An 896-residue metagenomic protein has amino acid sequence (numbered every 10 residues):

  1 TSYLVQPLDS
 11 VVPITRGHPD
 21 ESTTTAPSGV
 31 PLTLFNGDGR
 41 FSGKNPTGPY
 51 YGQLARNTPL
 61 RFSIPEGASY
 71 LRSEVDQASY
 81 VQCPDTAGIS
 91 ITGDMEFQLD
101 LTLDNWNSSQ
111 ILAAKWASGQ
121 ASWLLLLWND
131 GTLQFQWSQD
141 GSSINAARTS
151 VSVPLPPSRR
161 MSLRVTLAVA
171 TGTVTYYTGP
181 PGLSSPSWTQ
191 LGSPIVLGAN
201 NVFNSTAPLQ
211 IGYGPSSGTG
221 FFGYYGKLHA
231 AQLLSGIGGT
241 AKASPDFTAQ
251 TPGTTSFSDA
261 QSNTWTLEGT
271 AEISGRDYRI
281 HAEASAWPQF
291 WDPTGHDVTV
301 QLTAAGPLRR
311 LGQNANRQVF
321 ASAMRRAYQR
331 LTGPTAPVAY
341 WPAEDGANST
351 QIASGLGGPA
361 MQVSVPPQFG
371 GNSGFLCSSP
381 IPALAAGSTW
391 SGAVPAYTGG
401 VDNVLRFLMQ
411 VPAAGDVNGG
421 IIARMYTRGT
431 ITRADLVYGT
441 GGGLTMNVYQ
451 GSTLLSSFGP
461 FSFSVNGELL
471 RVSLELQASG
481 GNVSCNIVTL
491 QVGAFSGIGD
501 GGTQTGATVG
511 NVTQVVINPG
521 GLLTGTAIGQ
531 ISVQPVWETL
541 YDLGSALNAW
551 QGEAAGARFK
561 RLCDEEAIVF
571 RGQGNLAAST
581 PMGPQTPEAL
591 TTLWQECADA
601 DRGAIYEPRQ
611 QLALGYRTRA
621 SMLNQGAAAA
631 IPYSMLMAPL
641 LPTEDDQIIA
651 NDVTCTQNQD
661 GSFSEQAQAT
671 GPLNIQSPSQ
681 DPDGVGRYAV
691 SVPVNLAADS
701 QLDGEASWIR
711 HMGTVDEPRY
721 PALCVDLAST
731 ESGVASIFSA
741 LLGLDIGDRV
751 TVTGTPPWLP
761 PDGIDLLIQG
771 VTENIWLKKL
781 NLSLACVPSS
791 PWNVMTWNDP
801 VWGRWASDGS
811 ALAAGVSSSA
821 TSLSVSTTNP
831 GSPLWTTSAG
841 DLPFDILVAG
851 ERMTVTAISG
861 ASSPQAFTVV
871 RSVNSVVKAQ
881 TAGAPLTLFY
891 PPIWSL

Functional and structural regions predicted by a protein language model:
T1-Q6, S69-Y70, R148-S150, G220 (+13 more regions): Acidic, small/polar-enriched beta strand-loop surface segments
T1-R72, P84, S90-T92, E96 (+18 more regions): Assembly/oligomerization scaffold segments
T25, S285-A305, L723, T772-P788 (+1 more regions): Short, solvent-exposed secondary-structure boundary/capping segments
G37-G39, T102-N107, S118-G119, D140-G141 (+10 more regions): Acidic glycine-/aspartate-rich tracts in secreted/extracellular proteins
A113-W137, A423-T445: Glycan-recognition/cleft segments
I280-Q289, D762-N774, E851-G860: Short beta-strand-centered aromatic/proline hotspots
R309-G312, V319-G333, T513-V516, Q551-G556 (+3 more regions): Cys-His-centered catalytic/binding microenvironment captured across papain-like cysteine peptidases and homologous
